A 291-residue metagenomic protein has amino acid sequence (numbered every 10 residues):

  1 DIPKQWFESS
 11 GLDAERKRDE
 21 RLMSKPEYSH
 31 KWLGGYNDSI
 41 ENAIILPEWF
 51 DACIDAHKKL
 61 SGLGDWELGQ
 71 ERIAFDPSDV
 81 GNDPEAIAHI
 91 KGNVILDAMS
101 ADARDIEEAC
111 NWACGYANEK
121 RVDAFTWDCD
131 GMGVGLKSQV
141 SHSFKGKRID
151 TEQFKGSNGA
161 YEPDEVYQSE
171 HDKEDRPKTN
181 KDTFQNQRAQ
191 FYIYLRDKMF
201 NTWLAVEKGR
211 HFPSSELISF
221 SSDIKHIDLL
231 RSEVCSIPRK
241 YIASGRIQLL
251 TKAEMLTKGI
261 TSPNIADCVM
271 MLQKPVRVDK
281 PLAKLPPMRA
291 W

Functional and structural regions predicted by a protein language model:
I2-F75, H89, S244: ATPase catalytic-site recognition across NTP-hydrolyzing enzymes
G34, I193-D197, D267-K274: Short, hydrophobic/amphipathic alpha-helical patches that form generic packing surfaces within helical domains
I40, D65, M270-M288: Intrinsic-disorder/low-complexity linker and hinge segments
L68, D79-A86: Short, flexible loop/turn motifs enriched in small residues
D76-S78, D130, V269: Anionic group-transfer/hydrolysis microenvironments
A86-G92: Short conserved beta-strand segments at catalytic cores or DNA/RNA-binding microdomains of nucleic-acid binding
N93-R246, D279, L285-W291: Mg2+-dependent endonuclease catalytic cores in nucleic-acid-processing enzymes, primarily RNase H-like
K252-V278: Acidic, Mg2+-coordinating catalytic module of metal-dependent nucleases/exonucleases that use a two-metal-ion mechanism
